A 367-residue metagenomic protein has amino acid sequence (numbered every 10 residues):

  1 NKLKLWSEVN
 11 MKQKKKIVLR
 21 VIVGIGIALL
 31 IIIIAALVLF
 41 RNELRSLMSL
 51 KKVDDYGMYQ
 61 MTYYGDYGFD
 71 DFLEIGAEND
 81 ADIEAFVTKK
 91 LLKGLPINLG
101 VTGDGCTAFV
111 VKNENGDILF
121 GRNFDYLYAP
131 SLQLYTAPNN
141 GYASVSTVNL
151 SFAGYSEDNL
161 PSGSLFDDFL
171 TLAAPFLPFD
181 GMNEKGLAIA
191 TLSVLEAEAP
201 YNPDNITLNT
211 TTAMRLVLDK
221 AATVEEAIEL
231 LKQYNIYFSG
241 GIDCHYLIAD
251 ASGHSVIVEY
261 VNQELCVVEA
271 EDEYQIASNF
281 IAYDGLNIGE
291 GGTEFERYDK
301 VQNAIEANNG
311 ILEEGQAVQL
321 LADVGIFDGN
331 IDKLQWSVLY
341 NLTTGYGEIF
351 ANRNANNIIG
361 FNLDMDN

Functional and structural regions predicted by a protein language model:
N1-N10: Short, Lys/Arg-enriched N-terminal segments with co-localized hydrophobic residues within the first ~10-30 amino acids
M11-V21: Short, low-complexity patches enriched in S/T/P/G
L19-R215, D219-K220, I311-N367: N-terminal mature-domain region immediately after signal-peptide cleavage in secreted/organellar precursors
P200-P203, E229, I257-V261, V268-A270 (+1 more regions): A short secondary-structure junction signal
M214-A221, E226-K232, I236: Short N-terminal edge-element motif at the start of the domain
G241-Y283: Extended amphipathic alpha-helical segments with heptad-repeat/coiled-coil character used for oligomerization, fusion
D284-L286, T293: Mature, function-bearing regions of proteins
E294-E314: Long, charge-rich alpha-helical interaction segments
